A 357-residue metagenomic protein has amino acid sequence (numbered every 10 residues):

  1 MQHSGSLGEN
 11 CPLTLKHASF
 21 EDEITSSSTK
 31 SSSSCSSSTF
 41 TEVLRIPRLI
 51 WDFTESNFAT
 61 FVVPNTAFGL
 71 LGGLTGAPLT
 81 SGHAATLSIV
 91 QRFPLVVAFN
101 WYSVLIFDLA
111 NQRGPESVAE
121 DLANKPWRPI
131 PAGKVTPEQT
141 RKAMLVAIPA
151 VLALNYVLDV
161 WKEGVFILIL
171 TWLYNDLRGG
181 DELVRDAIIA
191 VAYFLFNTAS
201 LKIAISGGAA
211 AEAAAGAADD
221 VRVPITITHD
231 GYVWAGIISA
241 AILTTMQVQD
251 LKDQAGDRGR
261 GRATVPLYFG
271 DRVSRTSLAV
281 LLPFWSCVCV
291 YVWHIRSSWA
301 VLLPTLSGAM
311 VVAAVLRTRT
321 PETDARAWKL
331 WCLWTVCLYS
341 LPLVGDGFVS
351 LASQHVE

Functional and structural regions predicted by a protein language model:
M1-E357: Multi-pass alpha-helical membrane architecture of UbiA-family and related isoprenoid/lipid prenyltransferases
